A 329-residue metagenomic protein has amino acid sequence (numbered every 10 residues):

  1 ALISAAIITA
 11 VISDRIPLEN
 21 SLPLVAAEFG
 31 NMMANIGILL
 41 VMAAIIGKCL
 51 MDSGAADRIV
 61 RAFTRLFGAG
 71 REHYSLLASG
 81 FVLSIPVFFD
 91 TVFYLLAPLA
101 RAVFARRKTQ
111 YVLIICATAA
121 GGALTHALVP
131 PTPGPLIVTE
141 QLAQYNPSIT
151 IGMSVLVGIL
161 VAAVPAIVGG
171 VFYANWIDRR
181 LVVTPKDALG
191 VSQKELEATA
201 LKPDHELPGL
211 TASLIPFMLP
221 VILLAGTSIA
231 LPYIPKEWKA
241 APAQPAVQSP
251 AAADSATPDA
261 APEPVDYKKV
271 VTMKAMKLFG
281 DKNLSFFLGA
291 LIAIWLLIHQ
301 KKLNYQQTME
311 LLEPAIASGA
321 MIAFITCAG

Functional and structural regions predicted by a protein language model:
A1-A5, T9-L18, A34-I38, K282-F287: N-terminal glycine-rich anion-binding loops that anchor highly charged ligand groups
S4-V11, A97-R101, A293-I294: Hydrophobic transmembrane alpha-helices of multi-pass, membrane-embedded glycosylation machinery
A6-S13, V191-A198, A315-C327: Small-residue-rich segments of transmembrane alpha-helices in multi-pass membrane proteins, especially helix faces
A10, I36, L40, A44 (+14 more regions): Transmembrane alpha-helical segments of multi-pass membrane transport proteins and ion-pumping complexes
S13-R15, P130-G134, V138, I229-A243: Membrane-helix interface motif
I16-R106, K301-G329: Membrane-embedded alpha-helical segments and adjacent helix-loop junctions characteristic of multi-pass solute
T64-M153, V157: Hydrophobic transmembrane alpha-helices that form the pore/transport pathway of multi-pass ion and small-solute
L156-L160, V164-E310: Long, contiguous bundles of hydrophobic transmembrane helices that form the permeation core of multi-pass
